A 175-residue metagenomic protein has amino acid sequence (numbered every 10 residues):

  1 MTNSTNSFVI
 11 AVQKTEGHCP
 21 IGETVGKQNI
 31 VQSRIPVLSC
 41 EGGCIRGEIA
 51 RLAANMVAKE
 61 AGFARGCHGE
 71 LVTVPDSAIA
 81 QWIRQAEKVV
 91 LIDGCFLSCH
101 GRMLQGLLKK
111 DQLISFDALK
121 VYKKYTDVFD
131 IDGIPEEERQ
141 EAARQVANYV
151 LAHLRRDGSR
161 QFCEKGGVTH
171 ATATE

Functional and structural regions predicted by a protein language model:
M1-A64, A78, R84-K88, S98 (+1 more regions): Iron-sulfur (Fe-S) cluster-binding modules
E70-D76: Short acidic loop-to-helix transition motifs that present clustered carboxylates
L91-I92: Redox-cofactor binding/interface segments in oxidoreductases and associated redox assembly factors
